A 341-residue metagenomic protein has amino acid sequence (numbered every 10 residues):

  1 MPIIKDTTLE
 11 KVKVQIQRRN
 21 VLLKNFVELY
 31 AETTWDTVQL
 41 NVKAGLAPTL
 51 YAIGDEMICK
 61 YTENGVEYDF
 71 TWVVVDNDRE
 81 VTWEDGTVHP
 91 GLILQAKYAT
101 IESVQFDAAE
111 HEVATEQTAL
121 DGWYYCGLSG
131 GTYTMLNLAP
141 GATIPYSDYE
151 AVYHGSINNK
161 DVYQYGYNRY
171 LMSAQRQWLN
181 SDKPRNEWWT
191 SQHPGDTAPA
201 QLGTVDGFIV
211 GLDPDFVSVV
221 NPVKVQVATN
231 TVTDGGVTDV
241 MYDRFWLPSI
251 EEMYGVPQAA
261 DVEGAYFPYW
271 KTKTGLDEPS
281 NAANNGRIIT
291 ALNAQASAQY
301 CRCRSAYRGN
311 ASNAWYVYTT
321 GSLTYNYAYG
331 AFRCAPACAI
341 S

Functional and structural regions predicted by a protein language model:
P2-I4, T8-S341: Collagenous Gly-X-Y triple-helix signature in extracellular proteins
